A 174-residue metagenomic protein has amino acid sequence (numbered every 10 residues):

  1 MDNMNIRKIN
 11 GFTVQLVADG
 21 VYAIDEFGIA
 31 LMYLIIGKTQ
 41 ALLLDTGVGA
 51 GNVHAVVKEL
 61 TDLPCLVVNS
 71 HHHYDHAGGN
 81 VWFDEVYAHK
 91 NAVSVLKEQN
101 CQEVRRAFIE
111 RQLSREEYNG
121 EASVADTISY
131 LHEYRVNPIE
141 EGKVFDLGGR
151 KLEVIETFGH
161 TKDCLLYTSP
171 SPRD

Functional and structural regions predicted by a protein language model:
M1-T13, E121-V124: Short, basic/low-complexity N-terminal boundary segments at the transition from targeting/disordered tails
R7-E59, L166-S169, R173: Conserved beta-strand hairpin/beta-sheet module of binuclear metal-dependent hydrolase folds, prominently
F12, I24-D25, Y134-V136, E156-F158: Short Gly/Pro-enriched turn/cap motifs at secondary-structure boundaries
V14-D19, S123-T127, G149-L152: Short Pro/Gly-enriched beta-strand edge/turn motifs at strand-loop
D25-F27, H71, K90, F158: Residues at the C-termini of beta-strands that transition into short coil/loop
Q40-L43, V48-G49, I128-Y130, N137 (+2 more regions): Metallo-beta-lactamase
A50-D146: Active-site HxH/HxHxD metal-binding segment of metal-dependent hydrolases
